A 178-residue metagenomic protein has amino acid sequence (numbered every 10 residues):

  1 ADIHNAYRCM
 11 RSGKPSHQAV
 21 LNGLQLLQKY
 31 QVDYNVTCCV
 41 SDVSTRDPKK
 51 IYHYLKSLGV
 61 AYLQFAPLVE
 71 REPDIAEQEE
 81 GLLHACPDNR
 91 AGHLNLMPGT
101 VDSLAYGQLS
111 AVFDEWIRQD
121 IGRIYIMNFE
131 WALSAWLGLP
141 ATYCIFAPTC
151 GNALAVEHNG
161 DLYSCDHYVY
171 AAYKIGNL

Functional and structural regions predicted by a protein language model:
A1-D2: Conserved SAM/AdoMet-binding glycine-rich loop
A6-Q18, Q25, K29-T149, A155 (+2 more regions): Radical SAM enzyme [4Fe-4S]-AdoMet core and its adjacent flexible, acidic and glycine-rich loops/tails across
